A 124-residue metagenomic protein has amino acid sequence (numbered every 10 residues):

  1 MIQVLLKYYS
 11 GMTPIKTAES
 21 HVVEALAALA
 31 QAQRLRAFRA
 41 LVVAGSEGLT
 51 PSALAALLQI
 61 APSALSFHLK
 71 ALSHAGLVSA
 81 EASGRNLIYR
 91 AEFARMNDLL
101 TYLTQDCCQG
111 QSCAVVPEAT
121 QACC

Functional and structural regions predicted by a protein language model:
M1-H21, V42-V43, F93-C124: Amphipathic alpha-helical dimerization/coiled-coil segments that flank or bridge DNA-binding/regulatory modules
K16-A61, S83-R95: N-terminal helix-turn-helix DNA-binding core of bacterial DNA-binding proteins
A56, S73-H74: Alpha-helical residues within the helix-turn-helix
L69-K70: Short, hydrophobic-biased segments on the C-terminal half of alpha helices that form "recognition helices"
E81-S83, C113: Conserved catalytic-core motifs of GNAT/GCN5-like acyltransferases
